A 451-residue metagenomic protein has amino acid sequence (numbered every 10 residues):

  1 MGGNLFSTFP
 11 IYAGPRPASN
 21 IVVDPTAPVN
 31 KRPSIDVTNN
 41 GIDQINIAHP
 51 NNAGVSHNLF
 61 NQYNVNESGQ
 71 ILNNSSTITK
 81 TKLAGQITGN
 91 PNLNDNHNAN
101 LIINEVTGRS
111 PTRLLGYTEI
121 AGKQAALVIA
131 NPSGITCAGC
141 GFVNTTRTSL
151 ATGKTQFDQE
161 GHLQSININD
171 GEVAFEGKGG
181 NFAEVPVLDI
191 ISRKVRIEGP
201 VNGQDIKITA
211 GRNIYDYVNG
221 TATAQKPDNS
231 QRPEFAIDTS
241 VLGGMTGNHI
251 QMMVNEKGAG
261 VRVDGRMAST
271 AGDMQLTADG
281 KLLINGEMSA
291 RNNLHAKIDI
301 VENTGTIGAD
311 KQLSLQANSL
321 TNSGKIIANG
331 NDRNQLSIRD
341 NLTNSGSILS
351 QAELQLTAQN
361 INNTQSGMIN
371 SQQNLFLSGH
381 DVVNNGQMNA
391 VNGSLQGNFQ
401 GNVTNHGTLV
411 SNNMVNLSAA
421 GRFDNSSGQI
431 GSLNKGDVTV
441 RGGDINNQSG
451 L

Functional and structural regions predicted by a protein language model:
G2-T270, T277: Solvent-exposed adhesion/ligand-recognition segments of exported proteins
N52-V55, Q70-L72, T77-T79, G108-T112 (+34 more regions): Extracellular beta-strand scaffolds
